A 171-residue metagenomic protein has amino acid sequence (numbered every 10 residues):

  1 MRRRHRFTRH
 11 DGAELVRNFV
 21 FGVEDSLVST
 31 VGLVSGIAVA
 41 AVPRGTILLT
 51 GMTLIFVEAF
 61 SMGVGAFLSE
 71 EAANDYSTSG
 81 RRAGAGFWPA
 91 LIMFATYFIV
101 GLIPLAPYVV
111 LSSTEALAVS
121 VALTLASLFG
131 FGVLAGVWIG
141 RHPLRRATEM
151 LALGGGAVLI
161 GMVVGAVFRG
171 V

Functional and structural regions predicted by a protein language model:
M1-I103, T114-L117, V121-L123, V171: Hydrophobic, small-residue-rich transmembrane alpha-helices and their short perimembrane loops in multi-pass membrane
I37-A38, E71, V110, G155 (+1 more regions): Residues in and immediately flanking transmembrane alpha helices
A59, G63, L125, F129-V133 (+1 more regions): Mid-bilayer segments of alpha-helical transmembrane spans in multi-pass integral membrane proteins that mediate
V110-L111, V137-I139, V167-F168: Helix-loop junctions at the membrane-solvent interface of multi-pass transporters, primarily the C-terminal
S120-S127, M150: Alpha-helical membrane segments in multi-pass integral membrane proteins
G130-G156: Interfacial loop-to-transmembrane junctions
I160-V171: Juxtamembrane boundary at the C-terminal end of a transmembrane helix
